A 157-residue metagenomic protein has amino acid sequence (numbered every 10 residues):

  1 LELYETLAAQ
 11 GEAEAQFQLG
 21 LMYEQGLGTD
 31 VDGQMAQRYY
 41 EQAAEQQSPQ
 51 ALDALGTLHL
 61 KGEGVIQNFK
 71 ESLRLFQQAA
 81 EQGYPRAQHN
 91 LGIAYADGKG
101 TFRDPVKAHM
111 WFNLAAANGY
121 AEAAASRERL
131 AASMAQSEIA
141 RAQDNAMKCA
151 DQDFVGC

Functional and structural regions predicted by a protein language model:
L1, Q37, L73, F102-H109 (+2 more regions): Conserved positions within tetratricopeptide repeat
E2-T6, Q18-Q25, T29, R38 (+5 more regions): Hydrophobic face of amphipathic alpha-helices that form TPR/SEL1-like repeat modules and related alpha-solenoid
L3-T6, M35-R38, Q42, E71 (+5 more regions): The canonical alpha-helical register within tetratricopeptide repeats
Y4, A9-E12, Q25-L27, D32 (+10 more regions): Short helix-capping/linker turns of helical repeat alpha-solenoids
A9, G20, E41, E45-Q46 (+4 more regions): Short amphipathic alpha-helical "recognition" segments used for binding
A13, P49, Q136-I139: Alpha-helix boundary/capping and short turn/kink residues
A121-C157: Terminal, low-structured helical/coil segments at or just beyond the last alpha-helical repeat
